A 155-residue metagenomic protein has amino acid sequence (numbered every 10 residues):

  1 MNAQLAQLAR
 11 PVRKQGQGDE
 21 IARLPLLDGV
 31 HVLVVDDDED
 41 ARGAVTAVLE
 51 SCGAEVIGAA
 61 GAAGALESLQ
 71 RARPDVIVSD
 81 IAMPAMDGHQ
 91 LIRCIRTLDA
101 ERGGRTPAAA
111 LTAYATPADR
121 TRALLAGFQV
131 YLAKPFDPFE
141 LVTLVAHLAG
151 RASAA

Functional and structural regions predicted by a protein language model:
M1-A22: C-terminal catalytic ATP-binding subdomain
M1-Q4, F136-V145: C-terminal output helix
D38-R42, A115: Short acidic/polar segment at the start of the alpha1 helix of CheY-like receiver
G43-S51: Charged docking surfaces used in two-component/phosphorelay signaling
G58-V76: Acidic, metal-coordinating helix/loop segments flanking the phosphotransfer/catalytic sites of two-component signaling
D80, T112: Active-site residues of response regulator receiver
M83: Receiver (REC) domain active-site loop signature in two-component systems and cognate sites in sensor histidine kinases
